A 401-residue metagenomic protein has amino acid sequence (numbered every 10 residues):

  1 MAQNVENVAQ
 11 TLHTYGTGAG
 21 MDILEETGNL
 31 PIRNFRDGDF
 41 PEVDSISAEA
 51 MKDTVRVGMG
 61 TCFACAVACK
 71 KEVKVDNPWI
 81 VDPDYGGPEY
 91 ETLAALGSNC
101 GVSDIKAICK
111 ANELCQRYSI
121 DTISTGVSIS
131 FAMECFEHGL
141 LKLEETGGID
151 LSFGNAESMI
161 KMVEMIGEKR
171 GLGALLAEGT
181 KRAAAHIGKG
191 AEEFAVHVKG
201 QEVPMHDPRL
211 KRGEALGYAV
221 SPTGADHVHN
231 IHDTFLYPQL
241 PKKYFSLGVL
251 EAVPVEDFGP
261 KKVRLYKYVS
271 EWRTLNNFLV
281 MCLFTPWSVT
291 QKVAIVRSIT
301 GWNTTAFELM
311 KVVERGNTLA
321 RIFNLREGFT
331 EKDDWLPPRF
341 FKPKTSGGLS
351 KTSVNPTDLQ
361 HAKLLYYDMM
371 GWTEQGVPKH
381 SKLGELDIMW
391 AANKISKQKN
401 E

Functional and structural regions predicted by a protein language model:
M1-E401: Extended C-terminal regions of large enzymes
